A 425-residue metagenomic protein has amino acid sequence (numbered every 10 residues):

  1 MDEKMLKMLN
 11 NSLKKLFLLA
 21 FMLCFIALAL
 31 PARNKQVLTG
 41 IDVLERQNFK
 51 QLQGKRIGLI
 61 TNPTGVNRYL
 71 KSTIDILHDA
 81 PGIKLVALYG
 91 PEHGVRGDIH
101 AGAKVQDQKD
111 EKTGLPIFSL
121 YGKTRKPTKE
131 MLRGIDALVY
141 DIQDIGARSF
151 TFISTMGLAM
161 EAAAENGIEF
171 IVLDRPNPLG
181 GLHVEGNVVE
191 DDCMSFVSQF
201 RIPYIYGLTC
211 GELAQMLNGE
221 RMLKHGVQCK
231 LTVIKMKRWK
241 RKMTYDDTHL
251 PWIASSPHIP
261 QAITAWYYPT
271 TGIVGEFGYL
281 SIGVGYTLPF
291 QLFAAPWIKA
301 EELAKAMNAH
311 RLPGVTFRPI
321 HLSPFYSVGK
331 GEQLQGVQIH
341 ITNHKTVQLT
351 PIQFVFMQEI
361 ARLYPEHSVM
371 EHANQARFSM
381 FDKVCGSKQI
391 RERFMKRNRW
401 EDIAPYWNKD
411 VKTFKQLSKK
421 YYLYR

Functional and structural regions predicted by a protein language model:
M1-K35: Bacterial Sec-dependent N-terminal signal peptides
K84-E92, L173: Short internal beta-strands
G97-A101, I171-C193: Glycine-rich, charge-decorated loop segments at or immediately adjacent to ligand/cofactor-binding or catalytic sites
V105-I135, A147: Glycine-rich oxoanion-binding loops at beta->alpha junctions
D144-M156: Glycine/threonine-rich flexible loop motifs
C193-Y268: Conserved anion/nucleotide-ligand pocket segment
R238-I320, P324-F325: Glycine-rich, aromatic-lined ligand/substrate-binding cores of catalytic and carbohydrate-binding domains
A294-P405: Conserved functional hotspot residues or short segments at active or partner-binding sites across diverse domains
